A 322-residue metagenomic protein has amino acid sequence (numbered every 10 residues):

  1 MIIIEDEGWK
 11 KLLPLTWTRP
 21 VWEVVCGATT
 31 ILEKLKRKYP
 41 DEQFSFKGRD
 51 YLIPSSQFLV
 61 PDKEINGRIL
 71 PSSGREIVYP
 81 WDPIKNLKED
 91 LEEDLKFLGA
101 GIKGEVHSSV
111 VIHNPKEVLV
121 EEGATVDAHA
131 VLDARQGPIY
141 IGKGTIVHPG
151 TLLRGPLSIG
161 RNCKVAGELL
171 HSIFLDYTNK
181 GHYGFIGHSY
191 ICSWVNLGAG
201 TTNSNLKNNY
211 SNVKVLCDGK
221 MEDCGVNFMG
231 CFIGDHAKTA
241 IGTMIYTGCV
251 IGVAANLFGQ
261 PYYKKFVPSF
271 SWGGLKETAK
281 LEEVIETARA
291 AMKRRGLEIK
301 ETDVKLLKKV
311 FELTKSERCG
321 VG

Functional and structural regions predicted by a protein language model:
M1-V110, Y263-K265, S269-G322: Terminal amphipathic alpha-helical/low-complexity segments used for targeting or macromolecular assembly
E5, K11, E23-A28, V165-V321: Glycine-rich hexapeptide-repeat left-handed beta-helix
Y79, K143-T145, G187, K300: A diffuse structural propensity rather than consistent per-protein peaks
G137: Glycine-rich beta-alpha loop segments
